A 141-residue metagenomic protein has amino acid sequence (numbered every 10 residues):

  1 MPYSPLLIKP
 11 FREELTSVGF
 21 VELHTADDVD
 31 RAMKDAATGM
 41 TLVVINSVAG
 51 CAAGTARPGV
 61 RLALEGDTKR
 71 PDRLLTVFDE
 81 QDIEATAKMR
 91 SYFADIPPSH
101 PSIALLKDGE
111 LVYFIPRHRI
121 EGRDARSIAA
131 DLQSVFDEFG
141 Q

Functional and structural regions predicted by a protein language model:
M1-G39, F136-Q141: N-terminal leader/targeting and pre-domain segments
L23, I45, K69-K88: Thiol-based oxidoreductase modules, predominantly thioredoxin-like and allied folds used for disulfide exchange
T38-A49: Short active-site neighborhood of thiol/selenol oxidoreductases, capturing the structured segment around
A49-G50, E121: Short strand->helix junction
G54-G66: Typically the conserved alpha-helix immediately C-terminal to a functionally engaged Cys/Sec in thioredoxin-like
E65-T68, F93-P97, A104: Short, charge-rich binding segments
I83-H100: Short acidic (Asp/Glu) patches
P97-Q141: Non-catalytic, surface beta->alpha helical segment in thiol-disulfide oxidoreductase systems
